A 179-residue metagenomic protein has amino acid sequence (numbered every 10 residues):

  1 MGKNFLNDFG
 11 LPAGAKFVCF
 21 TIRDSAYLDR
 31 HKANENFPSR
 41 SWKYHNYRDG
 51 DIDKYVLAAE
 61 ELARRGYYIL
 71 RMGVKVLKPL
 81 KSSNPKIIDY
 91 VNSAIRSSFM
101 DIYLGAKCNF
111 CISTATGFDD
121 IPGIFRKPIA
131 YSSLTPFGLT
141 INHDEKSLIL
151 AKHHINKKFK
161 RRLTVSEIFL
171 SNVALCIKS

Functional and structural regions predicted by a protein language model:
M1-D8, E145-S179: Leloir-type glycosyltransferase catalytic cores
M1-K43, K178-S179: Secretory-pathway luminal glycosyltransferase catalytic domains
G2-L6, K43-D53, Y67, I129-Y131 (+1 more regions): Charge-rich alpha-helical segments
N7, V56-E60, Y103-A106: Surface-exposed alpha-helical segments enriched in charged/polar residues
A15-D29, G50-S97: Catalytic donor nucleotide-activated moiety binding site of glycosyltransferases and closely related
Y47-K54, S93-S97, Y103, C111-G117: Short, glycine/acidic-rich beta->alpha junctions
D101-S147: A donor-sugar binding/catalytic signature common to diverse glycosyltransferases and related nucleotide-sugar
